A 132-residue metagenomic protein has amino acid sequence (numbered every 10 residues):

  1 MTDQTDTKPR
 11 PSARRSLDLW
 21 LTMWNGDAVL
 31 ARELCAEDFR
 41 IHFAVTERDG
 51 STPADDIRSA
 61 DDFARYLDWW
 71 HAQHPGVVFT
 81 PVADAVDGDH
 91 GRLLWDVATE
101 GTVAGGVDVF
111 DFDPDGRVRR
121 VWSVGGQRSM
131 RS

Functional and structural regions predicted by a protein language model:
M1-S132: C-terminal and inter-domain tail/linker signature
